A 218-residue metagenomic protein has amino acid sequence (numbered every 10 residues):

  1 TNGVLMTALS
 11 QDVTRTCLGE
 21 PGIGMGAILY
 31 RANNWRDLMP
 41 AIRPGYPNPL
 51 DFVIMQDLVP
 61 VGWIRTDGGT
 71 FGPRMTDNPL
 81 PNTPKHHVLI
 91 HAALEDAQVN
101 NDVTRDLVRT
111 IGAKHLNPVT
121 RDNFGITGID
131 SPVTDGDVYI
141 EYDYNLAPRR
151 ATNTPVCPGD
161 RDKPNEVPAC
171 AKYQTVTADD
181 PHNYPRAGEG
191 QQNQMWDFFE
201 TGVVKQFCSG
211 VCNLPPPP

Functional and structural regions predicted by a protein language model:
T1-Q11, T16, L107: Short glycine-enriched nucleophile-adjacent loop and the immediately C-terminal alpha-helix near the catalytic center
C17-P218: C-terminal subdomain of alpha/beta-hydrolase-fold enzymes, centered on the catalytic histidine and its supporting
